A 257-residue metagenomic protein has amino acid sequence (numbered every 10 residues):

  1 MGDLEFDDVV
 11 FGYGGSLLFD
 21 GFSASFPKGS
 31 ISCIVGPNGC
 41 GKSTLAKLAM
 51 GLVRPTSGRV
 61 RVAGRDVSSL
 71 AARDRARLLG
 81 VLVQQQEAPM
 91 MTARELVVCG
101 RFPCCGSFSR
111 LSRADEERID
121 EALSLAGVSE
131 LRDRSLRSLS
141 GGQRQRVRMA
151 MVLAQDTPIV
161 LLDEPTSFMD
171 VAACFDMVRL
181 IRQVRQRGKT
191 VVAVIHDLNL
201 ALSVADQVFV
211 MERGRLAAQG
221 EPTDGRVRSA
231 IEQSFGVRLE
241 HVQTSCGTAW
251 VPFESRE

Functional and structural regions predicted by a protein language model:
V35-P37: The feature captures the beta-strand-to-loop junction immediately N-terminal to the Walker
M50: Helix-to-loop junction immediately C-terminal to a conserved catalytic motif
G58-D66, R75: Conserved ABC transporter NBD signature motif
V98, R113-L131, D156: Conserved ABC ATPase "signature" region
R110, S135-L139: Conserved ABC ATPase signature
V160-E164: Catalytic Walker B motif of ABC-type/P-loop ATPase nucleotide-binding domains
E232-E257: ABC ATPase nucleotide-binding domains
